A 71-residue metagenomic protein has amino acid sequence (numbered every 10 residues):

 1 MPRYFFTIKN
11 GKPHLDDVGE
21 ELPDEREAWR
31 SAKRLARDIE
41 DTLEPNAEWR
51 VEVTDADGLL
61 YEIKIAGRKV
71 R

Functional and structural regions predicted by a protein language model:
M1, D24-R26, D55-G58: A short, structured loop/turn motif at beta-sheet edges
M1-D16: Short aromatic-glycine-(Arg/Gly/Cys) micro-motifs in beta-strand/loop hairpins
H14-D17, L59-Y61: Surface-exposed loop/edge segments in extracytoplasmic proteins
V18-D24: Beta-strand-rich interaction surfaces with strong enrichment in secreted/lumenal proteins
D24-L43: A short, charged, amphipathic alpha-helix used as a generic interaction element across diverse proteins
I39-R71: Short, mixed-charge low-complexity intrinsically disordered segments
